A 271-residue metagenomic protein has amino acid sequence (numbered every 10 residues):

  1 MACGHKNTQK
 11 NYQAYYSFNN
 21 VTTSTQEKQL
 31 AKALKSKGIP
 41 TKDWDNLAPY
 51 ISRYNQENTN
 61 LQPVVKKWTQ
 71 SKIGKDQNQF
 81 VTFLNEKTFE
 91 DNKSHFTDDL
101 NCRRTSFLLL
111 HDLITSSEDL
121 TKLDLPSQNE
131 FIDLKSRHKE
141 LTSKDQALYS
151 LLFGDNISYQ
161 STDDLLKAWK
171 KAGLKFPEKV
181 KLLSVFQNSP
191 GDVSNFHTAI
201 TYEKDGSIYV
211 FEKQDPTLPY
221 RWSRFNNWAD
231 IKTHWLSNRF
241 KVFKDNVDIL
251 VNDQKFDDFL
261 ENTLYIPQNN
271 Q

Functional and structural regions predicted by a protein language model:
A2-Q271: Cysteine-nucleophile amide-bond enzymes
